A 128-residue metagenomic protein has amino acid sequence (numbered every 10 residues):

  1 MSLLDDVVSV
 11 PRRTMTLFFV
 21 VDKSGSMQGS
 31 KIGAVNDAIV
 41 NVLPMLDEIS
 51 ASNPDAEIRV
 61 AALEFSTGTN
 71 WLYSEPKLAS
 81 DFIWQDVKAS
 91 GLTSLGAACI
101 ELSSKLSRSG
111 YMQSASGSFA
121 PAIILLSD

Functional and structural regions predicted by a protein language model:
M1-F18, K23-G33, S107-S116: Acidic, polar low-complexity linker/tail segments
S2-P11, V60-L72, S94, A98: Short N-terminal helix-initiation segments at or just after the protein's N-terminus
D6, A38-L43, L102-K105: A short linear-motif detector with a strong N-terminal bias
T14, G25-E57: …and closely analogous acidic/polar surface helices at protein-protein or active-site interfaces in A-domain-like
M15, A56-I58, G117-P121: Short coil/turn segments at beta-strand junctions that form active-site/ligand-binding loops
V20-S24, V35, A62, L102 (+1 more regions): DG-centered beta-turn motif at the end of beta-strands
D55-D86: Short beta-strand-loop
N70, S80-A120: Von Willebrand factor
